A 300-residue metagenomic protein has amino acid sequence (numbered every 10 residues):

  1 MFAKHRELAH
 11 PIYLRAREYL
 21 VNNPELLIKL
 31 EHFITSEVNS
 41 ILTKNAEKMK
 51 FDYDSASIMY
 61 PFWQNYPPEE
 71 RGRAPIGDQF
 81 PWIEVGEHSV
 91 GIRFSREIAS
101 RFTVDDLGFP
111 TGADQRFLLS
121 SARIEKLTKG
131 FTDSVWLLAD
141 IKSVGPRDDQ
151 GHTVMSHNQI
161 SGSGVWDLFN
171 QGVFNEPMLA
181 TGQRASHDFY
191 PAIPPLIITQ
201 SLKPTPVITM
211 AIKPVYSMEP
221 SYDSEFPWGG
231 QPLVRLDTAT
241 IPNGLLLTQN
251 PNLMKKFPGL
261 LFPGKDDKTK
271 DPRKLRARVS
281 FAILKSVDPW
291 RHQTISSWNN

Functional and structural regions predicted by a protein language model:
M1-I98, F102: Interdomain/boundary linker segments immediately adjacent to catalytic/signaling cores
H5-L30, W136-V165: Long, acidic, intrinsically disordered low-complexity segments
W82-S161: Catalytic centers of nucleases
S89, R93, G162-N170, D266-R273: Short low-complexity stretches enriched in small and charged residues
R116-L118, W136-L138, I208-S217, E225-P227 (+2 more regions): Ordered hydrophobic segments in well-structured contexts
I124-F131, K203, S221-Q231: Intrinsically disordered, low-complexity coil segments
D133, K142-P220: Catalytic cores of nucleic-acid endonucleases
P220-N300: C-terminal tail/extension regions appended to the core domain(s) of diverse proteins
